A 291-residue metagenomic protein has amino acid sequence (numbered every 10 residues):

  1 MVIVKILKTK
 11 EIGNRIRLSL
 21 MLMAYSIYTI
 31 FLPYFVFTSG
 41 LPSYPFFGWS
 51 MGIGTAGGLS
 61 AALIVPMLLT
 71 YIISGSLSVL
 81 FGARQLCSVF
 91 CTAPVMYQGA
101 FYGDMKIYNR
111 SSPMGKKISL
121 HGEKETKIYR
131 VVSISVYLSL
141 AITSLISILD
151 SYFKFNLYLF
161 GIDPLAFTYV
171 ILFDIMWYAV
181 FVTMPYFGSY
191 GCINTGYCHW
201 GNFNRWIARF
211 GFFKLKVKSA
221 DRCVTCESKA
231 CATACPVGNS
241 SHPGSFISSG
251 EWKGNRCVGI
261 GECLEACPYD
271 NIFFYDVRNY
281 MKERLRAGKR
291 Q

Functional and structural regions predicted by a protein language model:
M1-G250, N255-R256, E262-E265, Y269-Q291: Non-ligating segments of multi-cofactor redox enzymes
